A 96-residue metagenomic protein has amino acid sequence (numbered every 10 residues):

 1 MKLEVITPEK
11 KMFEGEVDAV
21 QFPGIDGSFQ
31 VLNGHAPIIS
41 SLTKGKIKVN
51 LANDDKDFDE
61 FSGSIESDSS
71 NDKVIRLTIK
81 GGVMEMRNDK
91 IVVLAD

Functional and structural regions predicted by a protein language model:
K2-D96: Compact, glycine-rich, soluble single-domain proteins
